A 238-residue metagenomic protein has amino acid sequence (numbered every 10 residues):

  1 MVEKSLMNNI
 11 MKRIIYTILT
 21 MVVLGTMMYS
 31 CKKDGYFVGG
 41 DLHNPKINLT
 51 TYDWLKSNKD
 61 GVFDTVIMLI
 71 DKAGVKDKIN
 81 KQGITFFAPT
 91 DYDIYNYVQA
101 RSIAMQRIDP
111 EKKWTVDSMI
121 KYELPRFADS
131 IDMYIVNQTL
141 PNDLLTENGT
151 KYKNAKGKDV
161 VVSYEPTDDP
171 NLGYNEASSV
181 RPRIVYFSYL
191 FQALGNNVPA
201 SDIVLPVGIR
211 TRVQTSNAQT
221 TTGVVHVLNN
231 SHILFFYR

Functional and structural regions predicted by a protein language model:
M1-C31: Sec-dependent bacterial lipoprotein signal peptides
Y16, Y29-R238: Mature, structured domains of secreted/extracytosolic soluble proteins
